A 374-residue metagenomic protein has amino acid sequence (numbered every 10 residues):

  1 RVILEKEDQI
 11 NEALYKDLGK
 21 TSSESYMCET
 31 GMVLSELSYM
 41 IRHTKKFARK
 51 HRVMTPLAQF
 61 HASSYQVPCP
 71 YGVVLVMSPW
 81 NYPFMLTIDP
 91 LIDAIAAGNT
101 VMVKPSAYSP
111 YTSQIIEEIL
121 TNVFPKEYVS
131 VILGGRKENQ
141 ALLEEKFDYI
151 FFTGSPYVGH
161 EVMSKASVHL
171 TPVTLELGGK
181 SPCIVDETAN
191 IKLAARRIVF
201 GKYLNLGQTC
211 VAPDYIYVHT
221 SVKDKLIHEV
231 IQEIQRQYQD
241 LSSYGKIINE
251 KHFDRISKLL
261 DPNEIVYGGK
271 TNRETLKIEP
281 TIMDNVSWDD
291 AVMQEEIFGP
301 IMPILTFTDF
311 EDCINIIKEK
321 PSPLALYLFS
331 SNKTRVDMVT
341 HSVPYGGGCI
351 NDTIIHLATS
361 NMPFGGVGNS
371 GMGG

Functional and structural regions predicted by a protein language model:
R1-Y65, R236: N-terminal Rossmann-like NAD(P)+-binding subdomain of aldehyde/semialdehyde dehydrogenases
E5, E12, S35, R42 (+10 more regions): Replace "anionic and nucleotidyl ligands
M27-G31, Q114, K246, E250-D254 (+2 more regions): An alpha-helix initiation/capping motif
L37, G98, V129, I150 (+6 more regions): Residue-level signal for inorganic ion chemistry
L57-L193, F307: Rossmann-like NAD(P) dinucleotide-binding subdomain of oxidoreductase/dehydrogenase enzymes
P70, P125, K146, H169 (+4 more regions): Short loop/turn motifs at secondary-structure junctions
F124, Y157-W288, I350: ALDH superfamily catalytic-core signature
I184, Q232-R236, K277-G374: Conserved C-terminal structural/oligomerization subdomain of aldehyde/semialdehyde dehydrogenase
